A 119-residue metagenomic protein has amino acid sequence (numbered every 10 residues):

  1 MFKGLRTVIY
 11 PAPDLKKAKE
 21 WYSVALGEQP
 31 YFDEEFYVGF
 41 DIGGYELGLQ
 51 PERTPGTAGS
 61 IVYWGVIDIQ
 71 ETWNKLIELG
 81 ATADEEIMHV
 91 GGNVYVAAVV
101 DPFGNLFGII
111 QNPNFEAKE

Functional and structural regions predicted by a protein language model:
F2-K3, I9-L47: Core segments of cupin and vicinal oxygen chelate
V8, V62: Hydrophobic adenine-recognition pocket in adenosine-nucleotide-binding enzymes
D14-L15, I67-Q70: Helix N-cap motif at beta-to-alpha junctions
E20-W21, Q70-K75: Short amphipathic alpha-helices within nucleic acid-binding modules
Q29, G48-L49, A83-E86: A short linear hydrophobic-aromatic micro-motif
E34-F36, G56-A58, V90-Y95: Short acidic/glycine-enriched loop/turn segments that link adjacent beta-strands
E46, Y63, V96-A97: Short hydrophobic/aromatic beta-strand element in the GNAT-like acyltransferase core that lines or flanks the acyl-donor
W73, L79-E119: Vicinal oxygen chelate
